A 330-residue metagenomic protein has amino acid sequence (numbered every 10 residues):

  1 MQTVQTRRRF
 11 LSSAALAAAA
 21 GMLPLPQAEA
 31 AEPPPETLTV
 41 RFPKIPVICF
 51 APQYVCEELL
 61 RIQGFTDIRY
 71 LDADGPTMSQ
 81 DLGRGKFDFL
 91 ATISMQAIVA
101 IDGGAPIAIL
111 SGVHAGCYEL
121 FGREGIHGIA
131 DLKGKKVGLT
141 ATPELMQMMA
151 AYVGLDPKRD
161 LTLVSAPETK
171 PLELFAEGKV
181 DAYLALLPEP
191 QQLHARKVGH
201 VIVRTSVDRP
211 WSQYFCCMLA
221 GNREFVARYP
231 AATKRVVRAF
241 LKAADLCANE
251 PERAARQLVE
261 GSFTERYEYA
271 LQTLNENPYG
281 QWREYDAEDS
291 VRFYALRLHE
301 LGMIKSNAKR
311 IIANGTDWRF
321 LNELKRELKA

Functional and structural regions predicted by a protein language model:
Q2-A18: N-terminal secretory signal peptides and thylakoid transit peptides that target proteins across membranes
L25-P43: C-terminal segment of N-terminal export signals and the immediately downstream linker at the start of the mature
T37-L60, L71-D72, E119-L120, H127-R196 (+2 more regions): Bilobed "Venus flytrap"/periplasmic-binding protein-like clamshell domains and structurally analogous long
V40-F42, A105-G112, K135-V137, I202-P210: A structural signal for short loop-to-beta-strand junctions that line the ligand-binding cleft of periplasmic/secreted
M95, K170-E260: Pocket-lining segment of extracytoplasmic ligand-binding domains
I109-G128, S212-A227: Hydrophobic/proline-rich hinge and linker segments of small-molecule sensing/allosteric domains, predominantly
R228-S306: Secondary-structure end/capping motifs
H299-A330: Conserved C-terminal helix/tail region of periplasmic/extracytoplasmic solute-binding proteins
